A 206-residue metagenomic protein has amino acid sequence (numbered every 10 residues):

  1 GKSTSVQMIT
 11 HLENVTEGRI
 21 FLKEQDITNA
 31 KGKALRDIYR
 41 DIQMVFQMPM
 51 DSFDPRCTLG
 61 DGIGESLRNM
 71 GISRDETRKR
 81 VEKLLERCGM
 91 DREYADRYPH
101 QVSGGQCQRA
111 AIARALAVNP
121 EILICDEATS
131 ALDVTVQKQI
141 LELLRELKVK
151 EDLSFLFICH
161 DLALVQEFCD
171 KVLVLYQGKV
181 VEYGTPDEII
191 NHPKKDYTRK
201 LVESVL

Functional and structural regions predicted by a protein language model:
T10: Helix-to-loop junction immediately C-terminal to a conserved catalytic motif
G18-D26, I38: Conserved ABC transporter NBD signature motif
D26, R68, D75-E93, V202-E203: Conserved ABC ATPase "signature" region
A117-E121: A short, proline-enriched helix->beta-strand linker immediately N-terminal to the Walker B motif in ABC-type P-loop
V165-E167: A short, surface-exposed alpha-helical micro-motif characterized by mixed small hydrophobic and charged/polar residues
Y183-G184: ABC ATPase "signature
